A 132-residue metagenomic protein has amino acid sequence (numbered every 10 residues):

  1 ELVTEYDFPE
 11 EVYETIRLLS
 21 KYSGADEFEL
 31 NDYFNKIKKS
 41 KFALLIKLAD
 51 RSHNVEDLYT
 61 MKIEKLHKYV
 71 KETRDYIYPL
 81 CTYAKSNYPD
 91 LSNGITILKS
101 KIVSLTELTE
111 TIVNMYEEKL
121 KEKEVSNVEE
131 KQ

Functional and structural regions predicted by a protein language model:
E1-K131: Active-site helical microenvironments for divalent-metal-assisted chemistry
